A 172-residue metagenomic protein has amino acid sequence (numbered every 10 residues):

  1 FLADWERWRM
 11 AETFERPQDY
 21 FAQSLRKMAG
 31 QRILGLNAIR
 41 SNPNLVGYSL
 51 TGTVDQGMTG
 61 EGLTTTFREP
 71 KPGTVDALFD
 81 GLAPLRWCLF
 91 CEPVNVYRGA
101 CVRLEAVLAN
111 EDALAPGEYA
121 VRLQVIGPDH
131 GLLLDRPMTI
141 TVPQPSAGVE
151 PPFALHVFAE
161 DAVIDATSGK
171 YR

Functional and structural regions predicted by a protein language model:
F1-L134: Substrate-binding clefts and catalytic carboxylate motifs of secreted carbohydrate-active enzymes
V102, Y119, H156-F158, Y171: Hydrophobic core residues within well-ordered beta-strands of beta-rich domains
G131-A166: Intrinsically disordered, low-complexity Pro/Gly/Ser/Thr-rich segments with frequent PxxP/GP/PP motifs and embedded
A166-R172: Short, aromatic- and glycine-rich surface loops/edge beta-strands on solvent-exposed regions
